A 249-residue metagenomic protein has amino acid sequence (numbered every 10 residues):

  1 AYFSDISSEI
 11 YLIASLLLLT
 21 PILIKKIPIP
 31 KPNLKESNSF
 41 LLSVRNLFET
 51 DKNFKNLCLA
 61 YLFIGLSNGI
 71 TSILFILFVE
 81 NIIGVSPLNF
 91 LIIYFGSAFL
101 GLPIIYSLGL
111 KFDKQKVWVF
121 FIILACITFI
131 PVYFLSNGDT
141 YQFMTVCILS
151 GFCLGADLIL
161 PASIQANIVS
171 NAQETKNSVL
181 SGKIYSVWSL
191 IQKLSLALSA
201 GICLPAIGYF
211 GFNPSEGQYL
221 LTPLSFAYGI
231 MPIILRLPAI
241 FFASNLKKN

Functional and structural regions predicted by a protein language model:
A1-N249: Membrane-embedded alpha-helical bundles of multi-pass transporters/translocases, especially carrier/permease families
